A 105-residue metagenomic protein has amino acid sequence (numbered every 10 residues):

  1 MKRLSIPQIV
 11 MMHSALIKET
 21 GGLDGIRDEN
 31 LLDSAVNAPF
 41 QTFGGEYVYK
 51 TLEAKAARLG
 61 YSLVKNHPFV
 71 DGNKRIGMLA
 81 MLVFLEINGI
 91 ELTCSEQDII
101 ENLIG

Functional and structural regions predicted by a protein language model:
M1-G105: FIC/Doc superfamily catalytic core
